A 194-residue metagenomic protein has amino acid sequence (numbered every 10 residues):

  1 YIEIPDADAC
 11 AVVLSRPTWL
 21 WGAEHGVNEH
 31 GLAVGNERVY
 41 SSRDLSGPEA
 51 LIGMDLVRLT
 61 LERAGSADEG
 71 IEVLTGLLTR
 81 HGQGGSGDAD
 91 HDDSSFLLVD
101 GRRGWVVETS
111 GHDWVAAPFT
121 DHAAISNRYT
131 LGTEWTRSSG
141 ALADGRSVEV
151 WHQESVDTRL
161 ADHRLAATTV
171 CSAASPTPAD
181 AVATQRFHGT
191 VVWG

Functional and structural regions predicted by a protein language model:
Y1-G53, V73-G194: A contiguous strand-loop segment
S46, L56-R63: Second-shell loop/turn segments in exported
M54-D55, D68: A structural signal for well-ordered alpha-helical segments within the folded catalytic domains of diverse enzymes
R63-I71: Short, charged, surface-exposed loops that flank catalytic or proteolytic processing sites
